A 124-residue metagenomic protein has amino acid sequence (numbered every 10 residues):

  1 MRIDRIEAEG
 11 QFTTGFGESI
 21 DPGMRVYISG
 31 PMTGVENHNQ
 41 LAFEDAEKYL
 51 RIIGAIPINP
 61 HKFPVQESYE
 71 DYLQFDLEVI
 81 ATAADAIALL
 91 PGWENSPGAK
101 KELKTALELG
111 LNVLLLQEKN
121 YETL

Functional and structural regions predicted by a protein language model:
M1-L124: Conserved catalytic or regulatory cores that recognize and/or transform ribose-phosphate-containing ligands
